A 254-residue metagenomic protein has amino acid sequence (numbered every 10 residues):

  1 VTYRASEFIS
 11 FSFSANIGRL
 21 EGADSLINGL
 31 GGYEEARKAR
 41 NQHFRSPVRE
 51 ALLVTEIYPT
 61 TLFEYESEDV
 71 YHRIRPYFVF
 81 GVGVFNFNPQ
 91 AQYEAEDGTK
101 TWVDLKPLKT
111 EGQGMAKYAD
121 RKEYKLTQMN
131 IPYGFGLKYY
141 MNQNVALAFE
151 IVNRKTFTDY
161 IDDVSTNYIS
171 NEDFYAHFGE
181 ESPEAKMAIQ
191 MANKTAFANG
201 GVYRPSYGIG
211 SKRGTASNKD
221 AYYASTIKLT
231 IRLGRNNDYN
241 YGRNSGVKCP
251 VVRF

Functional and structural regions predicted by a protein language model:
V1-Y3, L53-P59, F80-V84, Y133-Y139 (+2 more regions): Residues on the lipid-exposed face of transmembrane beta-strands in outer-membrane beta-barrel proteins
F8-F11, A15-V103, P107: Gram-negative (and chloroplast) outer-membrane scaffold detector with strong preference for beta-barrel transmembrane
F8-F11, F63, N144-L147, R235-Y239: Repeated loop/turn-to-beta-strand initiation elements of outer-membrane beta-barrel proteins
A39-S46, K122, R213-A216: Short, solvent-exposed segments of well-ordered alpha helices
P47-A51, I74, T127-I131, A221-S225: Residues that define the transmembrane beta-barrel architecture of outer-membrane proteins
E56, K219-F254: Outer-membrane beta-barrel "beta-signal"
D69-V70, S217-K219: A general structural signal for short secondary-structure junctions and capping/turn motifs
G83-G214: Outer-membrane beta-barrel transmembrane domain signature
